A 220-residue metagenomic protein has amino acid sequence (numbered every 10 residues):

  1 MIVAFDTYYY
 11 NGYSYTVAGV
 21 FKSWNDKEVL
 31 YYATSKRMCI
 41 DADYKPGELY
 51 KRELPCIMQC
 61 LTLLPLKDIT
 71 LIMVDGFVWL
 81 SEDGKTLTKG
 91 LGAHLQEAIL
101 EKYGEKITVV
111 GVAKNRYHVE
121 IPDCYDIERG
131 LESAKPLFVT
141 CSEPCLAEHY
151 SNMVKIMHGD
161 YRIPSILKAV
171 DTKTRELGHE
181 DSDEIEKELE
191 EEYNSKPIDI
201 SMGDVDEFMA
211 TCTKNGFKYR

Functional and structural regions predicted by a protein language model:
M1-N11: Two-metal-ion RNase H-like nuclease active-site motif
V3-F5, Y31-S35, C39-E48, L54-L64 (+2 more regions): C-terminal binding/interaction regions
Y15-V20: Short beta-strand scaffold segments in enzyme catalytic cores
S23-N25: Extended, solvent-exposed regions of the mature portions of secreted/cell-surface glycoproteins
E53-M58, T88-G92: Short, hydrophobic/amphipathic alpha-helical packing segments that form internal helix faces or helix-helix interfaces
I69-F77: Glycine- and acidic-rich phosphate- and metal-coordinating loops
T70, K102-E120: Glycine-rich phosphate/pyrophosphate-binding loops and their adjacent beta-strand/loop elements at enzyme active sites
S81-E101: Short Gly/Thr/Asp-enriched flexible loops that form oxyanion-binding sites at enzyme active sites
